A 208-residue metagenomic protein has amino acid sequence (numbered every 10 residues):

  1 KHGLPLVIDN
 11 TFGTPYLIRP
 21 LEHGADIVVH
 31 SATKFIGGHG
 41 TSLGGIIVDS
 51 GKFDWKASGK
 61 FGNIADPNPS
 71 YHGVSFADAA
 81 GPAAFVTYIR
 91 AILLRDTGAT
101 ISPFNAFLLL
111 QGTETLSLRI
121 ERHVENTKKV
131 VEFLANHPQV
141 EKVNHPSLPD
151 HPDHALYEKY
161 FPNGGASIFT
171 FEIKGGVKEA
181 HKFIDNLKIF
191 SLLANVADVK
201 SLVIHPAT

Functional and structural regions predicted by a protein language model:
K1-H137, N144: Conserved PLP-enzyme active-site core in the AAT-like
I120, A135, Q139-T208: Conserved C-terminal alpha-helix-loop-beta "cap" of PLP-dependent enzymes that closes/shapes the active-site mouth
